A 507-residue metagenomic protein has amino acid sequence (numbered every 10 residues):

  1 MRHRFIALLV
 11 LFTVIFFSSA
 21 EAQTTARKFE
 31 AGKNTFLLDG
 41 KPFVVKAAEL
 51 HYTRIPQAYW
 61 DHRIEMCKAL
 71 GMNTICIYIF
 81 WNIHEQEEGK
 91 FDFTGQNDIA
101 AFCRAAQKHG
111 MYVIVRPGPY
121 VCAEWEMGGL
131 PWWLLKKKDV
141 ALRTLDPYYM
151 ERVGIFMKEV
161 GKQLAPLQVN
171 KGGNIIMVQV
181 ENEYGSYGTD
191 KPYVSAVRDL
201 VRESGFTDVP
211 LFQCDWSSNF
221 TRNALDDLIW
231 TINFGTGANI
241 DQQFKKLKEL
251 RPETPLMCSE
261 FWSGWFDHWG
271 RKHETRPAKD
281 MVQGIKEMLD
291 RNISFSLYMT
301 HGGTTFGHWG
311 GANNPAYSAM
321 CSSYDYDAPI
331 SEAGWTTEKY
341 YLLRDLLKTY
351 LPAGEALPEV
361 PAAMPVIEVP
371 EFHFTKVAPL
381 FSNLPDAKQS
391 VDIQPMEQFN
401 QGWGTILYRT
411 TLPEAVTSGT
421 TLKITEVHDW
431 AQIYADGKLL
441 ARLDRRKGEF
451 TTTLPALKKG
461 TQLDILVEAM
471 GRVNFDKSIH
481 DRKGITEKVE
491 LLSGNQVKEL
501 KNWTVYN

Functional and structural regions predicted by a protein language model:
E21-T74, R104, K108: N-terminal carbohydrate-binding accessory modules
W60-E126, R198-V209: Aromatic-lined substrate-binding rim segments of carbohydrate-active enzymes
G89-N97, Q107-K108, P119-T144, V194-D199 (+3 more regions): Aromatic- and acidic-residue-enriched segments that line the glycan-binding/catalytic groove of carbohydrate-active
G95-V115, K138-I175: An active-site-proximal structural segment forming one wall of the substrate-binding cleft that immediately precedes
L130, L134-K138, S331, L346-Y350 (+3 more regions): An acidic-aromatic loop/edge-strand motif
Y149-D226: Active-site neighborhood of glycoside hydrolase catalytic domains
S204, D208, G237-S331, W335-E338 (+2 more regions): Catalytic-core region of carbohydrate-active enzymes that cleave or remodel glycosidic bonds
S418-Y434, L463: Aromatic-lined ligand-binding clefts that engage carbohydrates, nucleic acids, or primary amines
